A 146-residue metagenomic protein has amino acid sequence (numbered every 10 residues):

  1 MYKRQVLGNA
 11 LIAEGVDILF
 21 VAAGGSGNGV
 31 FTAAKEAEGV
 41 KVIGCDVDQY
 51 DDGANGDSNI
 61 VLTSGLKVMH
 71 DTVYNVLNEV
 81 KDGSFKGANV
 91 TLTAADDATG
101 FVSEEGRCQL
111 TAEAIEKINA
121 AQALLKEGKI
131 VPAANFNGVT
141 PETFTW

Functional and structural regions predicted by a protein language model:
M1-Y2: Short, small-residue-biased leader/transition segments that mark boundaries at the very start of proteins
V6-I18, T32-V42, Q49-W146: Extracytosolic ligand-binding ectodomains
G24-N28, V47-D52: Solvent-exposed loop/turn segments at secondary-structure junctions within structured extracellular/periplasmic domains
